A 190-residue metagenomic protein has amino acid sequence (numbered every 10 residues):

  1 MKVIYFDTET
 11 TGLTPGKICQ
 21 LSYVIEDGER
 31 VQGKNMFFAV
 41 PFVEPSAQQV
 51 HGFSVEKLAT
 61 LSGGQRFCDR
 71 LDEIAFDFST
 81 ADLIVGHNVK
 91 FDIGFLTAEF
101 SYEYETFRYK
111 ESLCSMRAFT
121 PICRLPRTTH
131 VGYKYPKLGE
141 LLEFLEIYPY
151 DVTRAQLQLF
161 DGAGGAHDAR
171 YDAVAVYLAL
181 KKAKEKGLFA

Functional and structural regions predicted by a protein language model:
M1-Y104, E140-I147: Conserved non-catalytic scaffold segment of RNase H-like nuclease domains
I18-Q20, Y109, R170: A structure-centric signal for secondary-structure junctions around beta-strands
T80-K90, F95, V131-A190: Acidic, Mg2+-coordinating catalytic module of metal-dependent nucleases/exonucleases that use a two-metal-ion mechanism
E103-E111: P-loop/Walker A phosphate-binding loop and immediately adjacent motor/lid segment at beta-alpha junctions
L113-Y133: Short alpha-helix plus adjacent loop in nuclease-associated cores
